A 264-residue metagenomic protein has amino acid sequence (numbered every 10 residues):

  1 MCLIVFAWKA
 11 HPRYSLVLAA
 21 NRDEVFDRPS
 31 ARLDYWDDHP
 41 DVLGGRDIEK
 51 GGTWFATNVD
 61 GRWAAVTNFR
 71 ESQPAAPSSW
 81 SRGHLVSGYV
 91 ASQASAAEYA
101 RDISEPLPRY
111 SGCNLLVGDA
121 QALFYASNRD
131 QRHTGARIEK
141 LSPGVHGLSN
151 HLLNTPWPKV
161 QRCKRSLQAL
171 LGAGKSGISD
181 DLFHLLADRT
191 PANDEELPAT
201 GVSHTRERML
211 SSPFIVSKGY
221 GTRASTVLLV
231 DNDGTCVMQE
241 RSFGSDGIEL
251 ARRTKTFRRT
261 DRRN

Functional and structural regions predicted by a protein language model:
M1-N264: N-terminal nucleophile
